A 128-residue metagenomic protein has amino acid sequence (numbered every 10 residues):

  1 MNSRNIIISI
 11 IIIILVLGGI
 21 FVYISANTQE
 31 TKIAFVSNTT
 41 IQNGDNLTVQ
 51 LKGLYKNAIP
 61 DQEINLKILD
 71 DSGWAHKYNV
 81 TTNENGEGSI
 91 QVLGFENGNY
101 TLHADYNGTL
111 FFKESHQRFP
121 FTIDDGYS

Functional and structural regions predicted by a protein language model:
M1-Q29, V49: Secretory targeting signatures
I24-T40: Ser/Thr/Pro/Gly-rich low-complexity linker/stalk segments immediately outside membranes or between
Q29-E30, T122-S128: Extracellular interdomain linker/stem segments of modular secreted and single-pass surface proteins
S37-N57, E63-L66, L102-A104: Beta-strand-rich structural segments
L54, I64-N79: Short amphipathic beta-strand segments in non-cytosolic proteins
H76, T81-I90: Glycine-centered loop-to-beta-strand initiation motif
L93-G98: Surface-exposed, short loops/turns at beta-strand junctions within beta-sandwich domains
T101-S115: Enriched for extracellular/lumenal, surface-exposed ectodomains of secreted and cell-surface proteins
